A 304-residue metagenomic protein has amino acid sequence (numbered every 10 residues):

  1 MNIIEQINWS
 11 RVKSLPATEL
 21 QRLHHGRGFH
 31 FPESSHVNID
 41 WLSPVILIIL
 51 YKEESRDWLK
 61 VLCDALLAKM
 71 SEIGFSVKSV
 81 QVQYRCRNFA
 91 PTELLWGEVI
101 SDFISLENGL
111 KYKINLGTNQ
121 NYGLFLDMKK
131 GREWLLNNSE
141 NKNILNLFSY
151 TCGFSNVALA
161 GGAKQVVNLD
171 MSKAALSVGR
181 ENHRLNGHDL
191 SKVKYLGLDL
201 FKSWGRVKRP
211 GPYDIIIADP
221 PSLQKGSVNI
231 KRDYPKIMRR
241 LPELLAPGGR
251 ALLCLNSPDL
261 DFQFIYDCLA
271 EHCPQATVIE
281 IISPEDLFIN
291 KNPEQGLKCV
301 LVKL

Functional and structural regions predicted by a protein language model:
M1-S43: Non-catalytic accessory regions of SAM-dependent methyltransferases
P32-E33, N38-D40, L59-F125, E133: Non-catalytic substrate-recognition/targeting regions of SAM-dependent transferases
N141-Y150: Conserved class I S-adenosyl-L-methionine
T151-A163: Conserved SAM-binding loop of SAM-dependent methyltransferases across substrates and taxa, primarily the Class I
Q165-D170: Conserved SAM-binding motif I beta-strand of class I
M171-I217: S-adenosyl-L-methionine
L200-P274: S-adenosylmethionine
I265-L304: Class I S-adenosyl-L-methionine
